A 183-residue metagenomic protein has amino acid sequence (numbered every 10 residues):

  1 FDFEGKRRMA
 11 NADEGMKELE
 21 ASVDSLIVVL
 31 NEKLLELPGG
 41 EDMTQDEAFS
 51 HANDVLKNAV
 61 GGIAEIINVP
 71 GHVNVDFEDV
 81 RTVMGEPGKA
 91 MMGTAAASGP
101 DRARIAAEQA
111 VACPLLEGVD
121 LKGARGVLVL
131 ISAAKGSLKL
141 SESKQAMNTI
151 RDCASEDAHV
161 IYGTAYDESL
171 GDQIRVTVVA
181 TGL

Functional and structural regions predicted by a protein language model:
F1-L183: Tubulin/FtsZ superfamily GTPase core signature
